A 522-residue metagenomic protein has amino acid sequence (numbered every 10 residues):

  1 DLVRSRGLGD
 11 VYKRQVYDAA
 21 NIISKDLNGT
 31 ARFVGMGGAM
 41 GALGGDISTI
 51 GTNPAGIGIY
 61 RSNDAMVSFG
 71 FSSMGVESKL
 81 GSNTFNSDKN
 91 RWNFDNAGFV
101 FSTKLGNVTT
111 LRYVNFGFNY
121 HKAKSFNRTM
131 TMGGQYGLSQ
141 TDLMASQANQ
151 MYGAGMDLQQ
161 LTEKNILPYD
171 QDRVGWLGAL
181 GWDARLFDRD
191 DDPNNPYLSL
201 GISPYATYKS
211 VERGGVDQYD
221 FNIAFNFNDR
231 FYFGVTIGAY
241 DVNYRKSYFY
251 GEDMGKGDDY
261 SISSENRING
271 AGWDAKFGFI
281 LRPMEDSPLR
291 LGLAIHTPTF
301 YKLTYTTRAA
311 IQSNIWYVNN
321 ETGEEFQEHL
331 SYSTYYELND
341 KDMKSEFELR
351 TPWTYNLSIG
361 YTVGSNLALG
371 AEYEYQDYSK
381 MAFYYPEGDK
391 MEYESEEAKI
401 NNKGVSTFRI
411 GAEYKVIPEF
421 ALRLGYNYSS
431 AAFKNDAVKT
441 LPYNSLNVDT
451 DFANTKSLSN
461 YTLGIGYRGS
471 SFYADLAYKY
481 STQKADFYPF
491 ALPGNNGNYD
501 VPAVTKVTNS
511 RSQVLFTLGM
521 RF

Functional and structural regions predicted by a protein language model:
D1-Y12: Single conserved hydrophobic/aromatic residue that forms the stacking wall/gate of nucleotide- or nucleobase-binding
R4, N53, G519-R521: Helix N-cap / beta->alpha transition motif
R14-N28, F33-V34, S102-F522: Outer-membrane beta-barrel porins/channels
A31, L43-T52, G58-Y136, G214-D217: Outer-membrane beta-barrel translocator/receptor signature
G35-M36, M40: Transmembrane beta-strand segments that form the barrel wall of outer-membrane beta-barrel proteins
A42-N53, N222, N226-R230: Short charge-dense sequence patches
